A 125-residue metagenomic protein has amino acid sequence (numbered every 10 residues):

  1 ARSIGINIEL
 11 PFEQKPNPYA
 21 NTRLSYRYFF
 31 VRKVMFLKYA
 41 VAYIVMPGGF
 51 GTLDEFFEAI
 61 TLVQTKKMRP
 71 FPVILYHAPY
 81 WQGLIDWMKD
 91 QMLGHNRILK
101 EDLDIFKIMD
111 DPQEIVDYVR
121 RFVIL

Functional and structural regions predicted by a protein language model:
A1-M46: Phosphate/pyrophosphate-binding betaalpha-module
R2-Q14, M46, I60-L84, K100-E101: Short, acidic/small-residue loops that bind anionic groups at enzyme active sites
R23-F29, D104-I115: Short acidic-hydrophobic, aromatic-tinged amphipathic segments that line or gate anion-handling sites
S25, G48, Y76-H77, K107: Glycine- and other small-residue-rich loops at beta-strand/loop junctions that grip anionic moieties
M35-Y43, R97-D110: Conserved thiamine diphosphate
G51-E58: Short glycine/serine/threonine-rich phosphate/pyrophosphate-binding segments that cradle anionic phosphate groups
D86-H95: Short, aromatic/basic amphipathic alpha-helical patches
V119-L125: C-terminal amphipathic helix plus adjacent low-complexity, charged tail appended to glycosyltransferase catalytic
